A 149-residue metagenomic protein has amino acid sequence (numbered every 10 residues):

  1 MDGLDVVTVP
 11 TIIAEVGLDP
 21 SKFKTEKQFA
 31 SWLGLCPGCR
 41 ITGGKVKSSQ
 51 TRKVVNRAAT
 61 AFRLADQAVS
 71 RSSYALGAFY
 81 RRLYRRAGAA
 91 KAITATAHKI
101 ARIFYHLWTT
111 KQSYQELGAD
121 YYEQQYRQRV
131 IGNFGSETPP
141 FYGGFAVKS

Functional and structural regions predicted by a protein language model:
M1-K91: Phosphate-backbone recognition surface of nucleic-acid-processing proteins
G43-G44, S48, F79-A95, A101-S149: Low-complexity, acidic/Ser/Thr- and charged residue-rich accessory regions of DNA metabolism proteins
